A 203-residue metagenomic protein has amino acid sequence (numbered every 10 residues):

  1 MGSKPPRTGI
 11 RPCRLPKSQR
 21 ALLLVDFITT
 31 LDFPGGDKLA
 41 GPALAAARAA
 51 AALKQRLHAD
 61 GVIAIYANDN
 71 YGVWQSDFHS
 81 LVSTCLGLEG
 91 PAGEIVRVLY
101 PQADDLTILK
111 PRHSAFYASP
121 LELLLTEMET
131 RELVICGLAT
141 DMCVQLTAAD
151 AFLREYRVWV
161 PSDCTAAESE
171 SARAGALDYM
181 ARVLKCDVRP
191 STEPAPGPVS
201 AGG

Functional and structural regions predicted by a protein language model:
M1-A21, A52-D60, T84-G203: Active-site-adjacent betaalpha module
S18, G36-N68: A short alpha/beta connector and helix-capping loop motif
L24, A67, P161: Generic enzyme active-site microenvironment
F27, N70, T140: A generic "binding-loop/recognition-motif" signal
I28-F33: Short acidic, Gly/Ser-rich segments with clustered Asp/Glu that frequently serve as metal-coordination loops in enzyme
G35, D77, A118: Short acidic, gly/pro-rich beta-turn/loop elements at beta-sheet edges and active-site/ligand-binding grooves
G36-L39, H79-V82, L133: Short, basic, glycine/proline-bearing loop/turn elements
I63-A64, N68-S83: Early exported N-terminus immediately downstream of N-terminal targeting peptides
